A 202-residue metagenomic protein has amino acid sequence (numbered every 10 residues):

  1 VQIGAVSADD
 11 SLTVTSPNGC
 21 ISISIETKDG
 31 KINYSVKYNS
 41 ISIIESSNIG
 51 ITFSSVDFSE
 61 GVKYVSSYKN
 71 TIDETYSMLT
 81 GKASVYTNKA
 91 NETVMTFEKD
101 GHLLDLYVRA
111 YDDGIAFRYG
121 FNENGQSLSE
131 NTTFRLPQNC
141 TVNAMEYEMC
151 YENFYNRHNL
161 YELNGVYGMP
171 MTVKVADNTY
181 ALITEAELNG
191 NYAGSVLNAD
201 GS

Functional and structural regions predicted by a protein language model:
V1-G4: Sec-dependent N-terminal signal peptides of Gram-positive bacterial secreted proteins and lipoproteins
A8-S202: N-terminal accessory beta-strand-rich subdomains and adjacent acidic, glycine-rich linkers that precede catalytic cores
